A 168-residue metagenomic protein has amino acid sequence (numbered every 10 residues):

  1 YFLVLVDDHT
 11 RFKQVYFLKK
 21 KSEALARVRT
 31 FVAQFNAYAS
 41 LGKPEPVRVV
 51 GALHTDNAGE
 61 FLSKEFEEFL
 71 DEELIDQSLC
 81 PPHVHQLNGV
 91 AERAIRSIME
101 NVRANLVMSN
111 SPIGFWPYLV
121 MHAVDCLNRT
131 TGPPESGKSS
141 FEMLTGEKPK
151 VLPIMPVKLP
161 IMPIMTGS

Functional and structural regions predicted by a protein language model:
Y1-S168: Anionic group-binding determinants
